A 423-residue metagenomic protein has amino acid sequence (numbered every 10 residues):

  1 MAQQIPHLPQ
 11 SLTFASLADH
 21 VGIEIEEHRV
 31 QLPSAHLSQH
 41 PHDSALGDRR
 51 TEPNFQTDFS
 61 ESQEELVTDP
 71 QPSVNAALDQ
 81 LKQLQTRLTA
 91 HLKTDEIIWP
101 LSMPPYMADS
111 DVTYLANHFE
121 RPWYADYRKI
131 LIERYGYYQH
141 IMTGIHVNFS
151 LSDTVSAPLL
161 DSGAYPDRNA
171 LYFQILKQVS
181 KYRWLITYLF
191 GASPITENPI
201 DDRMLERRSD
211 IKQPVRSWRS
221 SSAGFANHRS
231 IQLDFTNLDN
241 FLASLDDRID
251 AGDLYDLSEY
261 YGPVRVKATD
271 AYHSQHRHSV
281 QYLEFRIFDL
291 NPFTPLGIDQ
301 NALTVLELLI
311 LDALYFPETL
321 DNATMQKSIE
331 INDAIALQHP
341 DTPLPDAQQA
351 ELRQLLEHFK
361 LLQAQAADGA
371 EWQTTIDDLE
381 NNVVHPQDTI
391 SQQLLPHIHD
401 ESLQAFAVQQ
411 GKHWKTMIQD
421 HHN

Functional and structural regions predicted by a protein language model:
M1-R49, L257-S258: Long, contiguous juxta-domain segments that are non-catalytic but functionally important
P6-F14, R50-T51, L84-Q85, K129-Y135: Short alpha-helical segments and helix-capping/turn motifs at coil-helix boundaries
E26, Q139-S152, Y282-D289: Histidine-centered divalent-metal-coordination microenvironment in nucleic-acid enzymes
H42-F119, Q232, N240-S244, D250: Active-site acidic/histidine clusters and adjacent loop/turn architecture that either coordinate catalytic ions
Q80-K93, L159-G191, G297-N322: Long, well-ordered alpha-helical scaffolding segments within enzyme catalytic domains, especially pronounced
Y106-M107, H118-Y137, I141, S150-H278: Loop-rich catalytic cores of soluble enzymes, especially ATP-dependent carboxylate-amine ligases and other
D250-Q349: Long, well-ordered mid-to-C-terminal structural blocks that present hydrophobic/aromatic surfaces
L311, N322-N423: Cationic, histidine-enriched alpha-helical/coil surfaces that engage anionic ligands
